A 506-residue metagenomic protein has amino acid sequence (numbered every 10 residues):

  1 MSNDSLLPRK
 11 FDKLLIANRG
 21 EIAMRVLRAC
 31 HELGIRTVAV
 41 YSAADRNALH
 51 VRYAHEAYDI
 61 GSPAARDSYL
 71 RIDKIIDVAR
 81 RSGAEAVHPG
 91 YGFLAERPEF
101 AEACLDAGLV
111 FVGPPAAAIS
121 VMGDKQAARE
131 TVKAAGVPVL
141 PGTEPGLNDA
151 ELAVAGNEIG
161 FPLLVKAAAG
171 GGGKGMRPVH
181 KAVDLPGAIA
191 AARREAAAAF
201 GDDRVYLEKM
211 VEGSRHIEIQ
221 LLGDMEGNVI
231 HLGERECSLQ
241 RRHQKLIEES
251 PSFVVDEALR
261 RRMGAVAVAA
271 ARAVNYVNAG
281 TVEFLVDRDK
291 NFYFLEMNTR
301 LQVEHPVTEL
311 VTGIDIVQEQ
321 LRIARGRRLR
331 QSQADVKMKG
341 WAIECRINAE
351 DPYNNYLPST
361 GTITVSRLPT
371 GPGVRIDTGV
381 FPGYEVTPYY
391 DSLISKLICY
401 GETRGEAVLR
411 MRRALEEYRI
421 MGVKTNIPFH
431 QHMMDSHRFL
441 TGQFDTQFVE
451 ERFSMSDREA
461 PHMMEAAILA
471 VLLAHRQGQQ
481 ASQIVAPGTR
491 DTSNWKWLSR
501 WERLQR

Functional and structural regions predicted by a protein language model:
M1-V282, V286-E304: N-terminal beta-alpha lobe that positions the nucleotide/phosphoryl donor in ATP/NTP-coupled carboxylate activation
P306-R506: Catalytic cores of soluble metabolic enzymes centered on carboxylation/carboxyl-transfer
